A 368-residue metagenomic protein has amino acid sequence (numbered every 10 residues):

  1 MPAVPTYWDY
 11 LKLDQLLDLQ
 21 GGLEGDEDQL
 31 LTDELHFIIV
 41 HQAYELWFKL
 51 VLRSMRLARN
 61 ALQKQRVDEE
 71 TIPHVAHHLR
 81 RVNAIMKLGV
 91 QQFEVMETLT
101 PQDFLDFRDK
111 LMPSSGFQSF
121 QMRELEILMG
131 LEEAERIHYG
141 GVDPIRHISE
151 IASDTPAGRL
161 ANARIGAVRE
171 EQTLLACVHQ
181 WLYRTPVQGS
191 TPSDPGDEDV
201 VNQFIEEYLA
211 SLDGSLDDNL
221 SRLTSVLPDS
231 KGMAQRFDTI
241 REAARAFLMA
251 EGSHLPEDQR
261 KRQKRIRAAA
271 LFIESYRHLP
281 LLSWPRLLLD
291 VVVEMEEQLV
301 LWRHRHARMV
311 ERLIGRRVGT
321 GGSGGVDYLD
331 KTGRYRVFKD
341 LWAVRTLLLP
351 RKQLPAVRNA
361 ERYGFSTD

Functional and structural regions predicted by a protein language model:
M1-D368: Surface-exposed peri-terminal alpha-helical interaction modules
